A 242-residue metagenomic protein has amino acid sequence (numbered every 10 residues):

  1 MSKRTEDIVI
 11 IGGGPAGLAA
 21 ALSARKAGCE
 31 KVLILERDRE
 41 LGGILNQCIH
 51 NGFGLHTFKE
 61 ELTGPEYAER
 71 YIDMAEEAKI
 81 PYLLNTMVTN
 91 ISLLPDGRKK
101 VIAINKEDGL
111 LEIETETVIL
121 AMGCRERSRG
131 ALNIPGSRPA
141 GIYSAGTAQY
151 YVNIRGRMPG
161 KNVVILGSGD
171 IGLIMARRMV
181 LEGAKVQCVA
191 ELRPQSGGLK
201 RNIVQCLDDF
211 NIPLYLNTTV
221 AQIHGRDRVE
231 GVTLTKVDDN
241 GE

Functional and structural regions predicted by a protein language model:
M1-I11, E69-N162, D238-G241: FAD-binding core/adjacent interface of flavoenzyme oxidoreductases
S2, N51-L55, R125-S128, I223: Ferredoxin-type iron-sulfur electron-transfer modules and their immediate structural context
E6-R70, M74, G160-N202, P213: Beta1-alpha1 glycine-rich phosphate/pyrophosphate-binding loop at the start of Rossmann-like nucleotide-binding domains
A21-L22, E69-I72, E116, Y143-Q149 (+4 more regions): Predominant activation on well-ordered alpha-helical scaffold segments within soluble catalytic domains
S23-A24, E107-L110, N153-R155, M175-R178 (+1 more regions): A generic local secondary-structure boundary/capping motif
R37-E40, H50, M87-V88, G123-R125 (+4 more regions): Short, ordered loop/turn segments at secondary-structure junctions
F58-I72, E112-T117, P213-I223, E242: Short, basic, helix/turn surface patches
A75-A103, V180-E242: A Rossmann-like FAD-binding core segment of flavoenzymes
